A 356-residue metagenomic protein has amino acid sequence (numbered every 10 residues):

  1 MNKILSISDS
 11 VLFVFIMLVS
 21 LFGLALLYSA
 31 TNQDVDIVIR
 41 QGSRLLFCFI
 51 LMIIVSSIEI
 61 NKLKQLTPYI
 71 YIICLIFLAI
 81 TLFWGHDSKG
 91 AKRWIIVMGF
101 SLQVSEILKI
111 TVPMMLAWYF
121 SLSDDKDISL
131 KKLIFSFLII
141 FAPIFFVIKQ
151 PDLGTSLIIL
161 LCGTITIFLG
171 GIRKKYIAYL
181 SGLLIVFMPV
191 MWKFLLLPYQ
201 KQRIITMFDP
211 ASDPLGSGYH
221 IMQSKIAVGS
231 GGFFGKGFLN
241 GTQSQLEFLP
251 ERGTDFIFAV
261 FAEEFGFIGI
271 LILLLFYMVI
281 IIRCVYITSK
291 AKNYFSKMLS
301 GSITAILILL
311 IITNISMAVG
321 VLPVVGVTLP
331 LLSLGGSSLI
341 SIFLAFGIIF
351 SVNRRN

Functional and structural regions predicted by a protein language model:
M1, I312-N356: A juxtamembrane structural motif centered on a specific transmembrane helix
M1-I16: N-terminal membrane topogenic signal
F13-L21, A25-H220, A259-V319, L344 (+1 more regions): Hydrophobic alpha-helical transmembrane segments of multi-pass inner membrane proteins, especially in bacterial systems
D152-L157, K236-G241, R252-T254, L271 (+2 more regions): Transmembrane helix boundary and interhelical junction motifs in multipass membrane proteins
T206, P210-T254, F265-G269: TM-adjacent membrane-interface loops and short helices in multi-pass inner/ER membrane proteins
S230, K297-L299, N353-N356: Membrane-interacting alpha-helical segments
